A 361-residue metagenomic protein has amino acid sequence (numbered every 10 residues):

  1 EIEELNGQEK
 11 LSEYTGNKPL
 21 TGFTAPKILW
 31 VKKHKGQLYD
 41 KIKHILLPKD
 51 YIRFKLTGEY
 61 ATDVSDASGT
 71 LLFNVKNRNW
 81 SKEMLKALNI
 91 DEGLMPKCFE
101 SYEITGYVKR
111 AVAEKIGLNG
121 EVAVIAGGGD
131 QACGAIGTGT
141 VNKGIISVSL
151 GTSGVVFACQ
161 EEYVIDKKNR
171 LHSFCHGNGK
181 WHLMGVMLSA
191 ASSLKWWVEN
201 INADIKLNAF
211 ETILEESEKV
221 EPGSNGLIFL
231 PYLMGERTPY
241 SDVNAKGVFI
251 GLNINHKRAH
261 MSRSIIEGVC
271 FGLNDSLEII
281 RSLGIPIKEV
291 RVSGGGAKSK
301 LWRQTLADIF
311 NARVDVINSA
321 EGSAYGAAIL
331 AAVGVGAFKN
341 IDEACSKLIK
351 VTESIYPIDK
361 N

Functional and structural regions predicted by a protein language model:
E1-N208: Glycine-rich phosphate-binding/catalytic subdomain of phosphoryl-transfer and nucleotide/sugar-phosphate-processing
E1-N6, G36-D40, G58-A61, N74 (+3 more regions): Glycine/Thr-rich phosphate-binding loops that ligate phosphate moieties of nucleotide and other phosphorylated ligands
